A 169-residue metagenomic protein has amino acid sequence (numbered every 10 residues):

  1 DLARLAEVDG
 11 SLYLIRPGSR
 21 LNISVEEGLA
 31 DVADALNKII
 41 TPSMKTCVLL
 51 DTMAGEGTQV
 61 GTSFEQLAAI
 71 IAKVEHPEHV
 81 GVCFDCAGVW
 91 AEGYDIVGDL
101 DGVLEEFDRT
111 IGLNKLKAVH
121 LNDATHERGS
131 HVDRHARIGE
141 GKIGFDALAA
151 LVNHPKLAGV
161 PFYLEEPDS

Functional and structural regions predicted by a protein language model:
D1-G81: Active-site acidic/histidine proton-transfer and metal-coordination neighborhood in alpha/beta enzyme cores
P17-L21, T52-E56, C86-G88, D123-T125 (+1 more regions): Active-site-proximal loop/turn and secondary-structure-junction residues that shape catalytic pockets, frequently
T46, P77-E78, N114, A158-V160: Secondary-structure boundary/capping positions in well-ordered alpha/beta enzyme cores
V48, D85, V119, F162: Conserved, mostly hydrophobic/aromatic
V60-F64, A68, W90-G159, D168: Gly/Pro-rich active-site loop or hairpin
V82, C86-E92: Short acidic, Gly/Ser-rich segments with clustered Asp/Glu that frequently serve as metal-coordination loops in enzyme
